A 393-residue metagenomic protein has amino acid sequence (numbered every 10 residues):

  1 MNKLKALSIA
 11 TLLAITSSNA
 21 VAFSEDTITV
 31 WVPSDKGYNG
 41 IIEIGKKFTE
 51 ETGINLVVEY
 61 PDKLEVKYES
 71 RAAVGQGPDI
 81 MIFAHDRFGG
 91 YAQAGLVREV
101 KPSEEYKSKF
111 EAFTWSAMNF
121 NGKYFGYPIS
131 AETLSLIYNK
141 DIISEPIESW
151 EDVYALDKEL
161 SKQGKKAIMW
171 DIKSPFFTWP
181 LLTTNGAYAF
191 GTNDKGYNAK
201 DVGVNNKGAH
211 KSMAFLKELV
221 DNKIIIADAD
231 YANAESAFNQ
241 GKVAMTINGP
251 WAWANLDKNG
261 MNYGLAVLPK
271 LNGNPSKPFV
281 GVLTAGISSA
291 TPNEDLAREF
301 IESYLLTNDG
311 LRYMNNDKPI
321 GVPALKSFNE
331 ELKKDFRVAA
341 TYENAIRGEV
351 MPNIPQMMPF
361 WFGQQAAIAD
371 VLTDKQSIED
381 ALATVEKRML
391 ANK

Functional and structural regions predicted by a protein language model:
S8-L12, A20-F88, E104, N272 (+4 more regions): Conserved N-terminal structural module of periplasmic/extracytoplasmic solute-binding proteins
T29, K46-E51, N55, G122-Y124 (+7 more regions): Extracytoplasmic/periplasmic substrate-recognition and gating elements
Y60-Y68, D86, E151-D152, I226-Q240: Short helix-initiation/N-cap motifs at beta->coil->alpha
P78-D79, K107-K140, A167-W170, P275-K277 (+1 more regions): A structural signal for short loop-to-beta-strand junctions that line the ligand-binding cleft of periplasmic/secreted
A84-S135, E145, W150-D157, P180 (+2 more regions): Hinge/lid segment of periplasmic solute-binding proteins
F125-I129, L134, Y154-D201, V243: Extracytoplasmic/periplasmic solute-binding protein
D157, N198-D228: Glycine-centered hinge/linker elements that transmit conformational signals in sensory and ligand-binding systems
A266, M314-G363, I368-D370: Long, aromatic- and glycine/proline-rich binding clefts that accommodate carbohydrate-like moieties
